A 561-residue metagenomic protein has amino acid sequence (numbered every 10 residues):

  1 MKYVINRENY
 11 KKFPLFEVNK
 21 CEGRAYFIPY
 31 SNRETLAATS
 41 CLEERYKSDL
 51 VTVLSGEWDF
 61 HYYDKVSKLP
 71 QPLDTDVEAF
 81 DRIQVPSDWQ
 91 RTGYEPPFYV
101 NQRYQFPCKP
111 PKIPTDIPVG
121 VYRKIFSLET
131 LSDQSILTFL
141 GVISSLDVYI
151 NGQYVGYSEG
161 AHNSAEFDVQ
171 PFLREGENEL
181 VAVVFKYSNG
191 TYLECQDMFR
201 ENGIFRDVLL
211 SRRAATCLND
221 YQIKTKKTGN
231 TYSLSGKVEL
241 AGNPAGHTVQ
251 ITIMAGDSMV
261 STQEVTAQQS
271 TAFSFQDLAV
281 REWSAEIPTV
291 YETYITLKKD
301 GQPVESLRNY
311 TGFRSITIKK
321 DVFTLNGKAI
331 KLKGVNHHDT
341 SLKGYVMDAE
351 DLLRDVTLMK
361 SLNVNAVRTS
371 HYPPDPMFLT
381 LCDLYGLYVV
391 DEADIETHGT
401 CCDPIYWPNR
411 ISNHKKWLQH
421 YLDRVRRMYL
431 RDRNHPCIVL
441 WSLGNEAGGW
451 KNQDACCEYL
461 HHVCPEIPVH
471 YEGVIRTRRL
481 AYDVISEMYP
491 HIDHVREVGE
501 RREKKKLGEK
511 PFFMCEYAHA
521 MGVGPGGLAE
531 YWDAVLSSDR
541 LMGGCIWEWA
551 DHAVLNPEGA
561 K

Functional and structural regions predicted by a protein language model:
M1-N101, V183, G256, W532 (+3 more regions): Accessory carbohydrate-binding/adhesion or oligomerization-edge regions at the termini of glycan-active proteins
K2-C21, S40, E44-R45, D59-Y63 (+7 more regions): Accessory beta-strand-rich segments of carbohydrate-active enzymes
R91-S127, D133-F139, I143-I150, G156-E159 (+4 more regions): Active-site-adjacent substrate/metal-binding segments within catalytic domains of carbohydrate-active enzymes
D133, L173-E177, Q276-V290: Short glycine/proline/serine/threonine-rich loop/turn segments at secondary-structure transition edges
V148-I150, T231-V265, T271: Beta-strand-rich binding/interaction modules
S164-P171, S270-L278: Exposed aromatic-hydrophobic patches
V181-V183, E292-T296: Extracellular recognition modules
T357-M359, A366-K561: Substrate-binding/catalytic cleft of secreted carbohydrate-active enzymes, primarily glycoside hydrolases
